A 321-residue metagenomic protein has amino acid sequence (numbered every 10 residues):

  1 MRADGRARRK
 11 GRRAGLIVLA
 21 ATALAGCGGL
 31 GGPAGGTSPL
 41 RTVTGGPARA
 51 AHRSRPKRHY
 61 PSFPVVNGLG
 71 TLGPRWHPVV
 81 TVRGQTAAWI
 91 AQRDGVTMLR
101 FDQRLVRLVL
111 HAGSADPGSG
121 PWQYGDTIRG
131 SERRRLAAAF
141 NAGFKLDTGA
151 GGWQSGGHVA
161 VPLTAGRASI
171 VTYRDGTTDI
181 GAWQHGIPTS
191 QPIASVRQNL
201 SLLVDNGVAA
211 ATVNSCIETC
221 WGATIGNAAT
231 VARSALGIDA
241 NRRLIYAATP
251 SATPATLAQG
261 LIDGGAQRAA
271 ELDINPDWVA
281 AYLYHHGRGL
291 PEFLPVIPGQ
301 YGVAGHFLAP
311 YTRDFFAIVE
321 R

Functional and structural regions predicted by a protein language model:
D4-L16: Bacterial N-terminal signal peptides that target proteins for export
I17-G26: Bacterial N-terminal signal peptides
G28-P162: Zymogen propeptides
T97-F101, A168-T172, S234-I238, V279-L283 (+1 more regions): Short beta-strand scaffold segments in enzyme catalytic cores
A112-D263, Q267: Aspartyl protease catalytic domain
D147-T148, P276-V279: Active-site environment of divalent metal-dependent phosphoester hydrolases
A269-L272: Active-site neighborhood of phospho(di)ester-bond hydrolases with catalytic His/Asp-centered motifs
W278-R321: C-terminal regions of proteins
